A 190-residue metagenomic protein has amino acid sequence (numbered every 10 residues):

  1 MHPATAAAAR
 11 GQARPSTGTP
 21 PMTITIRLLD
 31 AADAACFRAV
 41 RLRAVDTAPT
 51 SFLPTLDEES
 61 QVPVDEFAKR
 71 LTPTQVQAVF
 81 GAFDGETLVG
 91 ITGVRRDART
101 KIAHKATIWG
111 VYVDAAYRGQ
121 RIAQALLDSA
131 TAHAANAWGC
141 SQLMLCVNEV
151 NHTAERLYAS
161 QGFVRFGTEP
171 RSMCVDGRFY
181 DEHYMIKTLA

Functional and structural regions predicted by a protein language model:
M1-A32, A39, R43, H183 (+1 more regions): Conserved N-terminal entry element of GNAT/NAT acetyltransferase domains
L28-A32, R38-A39, R43-A116, L127-S129 (+2 more regions): Acetyl-CoA-dependent GNAT
C36, T107, Q142, T153: Amphipathic alpha-helical recognition patches that constitute DNA-binding helices
Q77, Y180-Y184: Short hydrophobic/aromatic beta-strand or adjacent loop that forms the aromatic wall/cage of a ligand/substrate-binding
K101, G110, D114-D128, A137 (+2 more regions): Conserved glycine-rich acetyl-CoA-binding loop
A134-C146: Conserved GNAT acetyl-CoA-binding A-motif
M144-V147, A159, V164-Y180: Conserved catalytic-core motifs of GNAT/GCN5-like acyltransferases
